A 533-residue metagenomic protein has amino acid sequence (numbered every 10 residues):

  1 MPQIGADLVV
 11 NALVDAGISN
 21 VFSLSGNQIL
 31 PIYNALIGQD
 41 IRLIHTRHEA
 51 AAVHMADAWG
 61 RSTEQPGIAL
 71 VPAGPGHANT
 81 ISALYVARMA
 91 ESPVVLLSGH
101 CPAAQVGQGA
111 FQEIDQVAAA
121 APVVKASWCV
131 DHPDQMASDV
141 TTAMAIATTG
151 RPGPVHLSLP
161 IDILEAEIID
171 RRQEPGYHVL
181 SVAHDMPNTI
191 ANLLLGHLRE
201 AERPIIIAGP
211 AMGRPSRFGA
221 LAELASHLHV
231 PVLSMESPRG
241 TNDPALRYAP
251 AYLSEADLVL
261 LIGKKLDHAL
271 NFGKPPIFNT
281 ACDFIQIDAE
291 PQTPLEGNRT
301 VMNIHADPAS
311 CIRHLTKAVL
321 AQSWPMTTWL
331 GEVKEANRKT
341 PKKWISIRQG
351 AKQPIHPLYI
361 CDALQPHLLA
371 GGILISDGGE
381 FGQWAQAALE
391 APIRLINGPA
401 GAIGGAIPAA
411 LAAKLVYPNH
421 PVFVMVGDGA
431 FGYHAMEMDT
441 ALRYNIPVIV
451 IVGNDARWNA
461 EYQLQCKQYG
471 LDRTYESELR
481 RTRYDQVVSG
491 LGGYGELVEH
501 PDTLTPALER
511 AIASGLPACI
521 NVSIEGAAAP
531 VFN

Functional and structural regions predicted by a protein language model:
M1-T328, A370, T440, P447-V450 (+2 more regions): N-terminal alpha/beta PP-like core and its mobile active-site loop of ThDP/TPP-dependent enzymes
A6-V9, N27, I32, E335-N419: Active-site diphosphate/adenylate-binding microenvironment
G26, P215, P250, A306-A309 (+5 more regions): Conserved structured core elements
G60, A147, A225, Q365 (+3 more regions): N-terminal cationic-hydrophobic initiation segments that often serve targeting/anchoring roles
L97, Q105-G107, F111-Q112, L253 (+4 more regions): Thiamine diphosphate
D134, R171, A281-G378, G495 (+1 more regions): Phosphate/pyrophosphate-binding active-site segments
S158-D162, G379-F381, E525: A glycine-rich phosphate-binding loop feature that marks nucleotide/adenosyl-phosphate handling sites
G209-G213, G350, G427-G429: Conserved short loop/turn motifs at secondary-structure junctions
